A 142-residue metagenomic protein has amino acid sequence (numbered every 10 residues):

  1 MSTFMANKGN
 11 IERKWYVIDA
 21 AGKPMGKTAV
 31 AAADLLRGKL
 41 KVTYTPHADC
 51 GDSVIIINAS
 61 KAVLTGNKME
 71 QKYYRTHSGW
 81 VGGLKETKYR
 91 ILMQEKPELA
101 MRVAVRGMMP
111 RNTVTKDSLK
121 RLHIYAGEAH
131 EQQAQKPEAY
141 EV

Functional and structural regions predicted by a protein language model:
M1-V103, M109-T113, E131-V142: Ribosome large-subunit tunnel/peptidyl-transferase-proximal elements
V114-A134: Internal, active-site/partner-interface "lid" segment
